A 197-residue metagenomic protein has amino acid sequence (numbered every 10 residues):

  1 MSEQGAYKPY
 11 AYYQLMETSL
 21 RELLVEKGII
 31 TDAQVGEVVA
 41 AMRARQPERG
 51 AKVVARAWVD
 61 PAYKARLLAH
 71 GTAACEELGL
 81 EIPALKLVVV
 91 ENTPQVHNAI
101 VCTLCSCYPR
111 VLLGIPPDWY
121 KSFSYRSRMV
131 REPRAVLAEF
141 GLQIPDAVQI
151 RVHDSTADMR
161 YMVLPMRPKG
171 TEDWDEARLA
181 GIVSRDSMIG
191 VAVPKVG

Functional and structural regions predicted by a protein language model:
S2-G197: Terminal, compositionally biased segments used for targeting/anchoring and flexible tails
